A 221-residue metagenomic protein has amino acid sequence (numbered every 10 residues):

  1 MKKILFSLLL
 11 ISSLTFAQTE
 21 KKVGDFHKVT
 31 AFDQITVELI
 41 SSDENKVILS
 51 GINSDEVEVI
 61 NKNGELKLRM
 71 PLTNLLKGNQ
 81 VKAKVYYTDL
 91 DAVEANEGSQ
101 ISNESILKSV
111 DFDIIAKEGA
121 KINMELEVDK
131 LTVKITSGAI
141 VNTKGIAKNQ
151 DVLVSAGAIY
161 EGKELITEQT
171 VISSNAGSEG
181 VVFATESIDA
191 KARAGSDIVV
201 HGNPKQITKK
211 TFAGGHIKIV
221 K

Functional and structural regions predicted by a protein language model:
M1-K221: Intrinsically disordered, low-complexity terminal regions
